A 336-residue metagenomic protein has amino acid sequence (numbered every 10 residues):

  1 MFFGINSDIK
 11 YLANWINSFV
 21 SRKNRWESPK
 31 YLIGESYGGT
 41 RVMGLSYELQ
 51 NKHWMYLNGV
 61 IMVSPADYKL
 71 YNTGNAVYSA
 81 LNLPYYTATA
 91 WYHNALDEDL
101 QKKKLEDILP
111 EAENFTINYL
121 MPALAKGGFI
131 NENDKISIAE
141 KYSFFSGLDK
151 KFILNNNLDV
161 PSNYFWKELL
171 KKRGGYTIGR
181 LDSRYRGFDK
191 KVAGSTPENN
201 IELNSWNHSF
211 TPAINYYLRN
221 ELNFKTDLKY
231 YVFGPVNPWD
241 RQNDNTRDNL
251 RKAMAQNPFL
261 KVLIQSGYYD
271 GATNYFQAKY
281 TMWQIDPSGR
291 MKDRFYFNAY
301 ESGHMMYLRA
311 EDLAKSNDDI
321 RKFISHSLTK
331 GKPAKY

Functional and structural regions predicted by a protein language model:
M1-R22: Cap/lid segment of the alpha/beta-hydrolase catalytic domain
R25-Y37: Alpha/beta-hydrolase fold nucleophile elbow
G34-Y47: Glycine-rich nucleophile elbow surrounding the catalytic serine of serine-hydrolase chemistry
G44, L260, N274-Q284: Short alpha-helix in the alpha/beta-hydrolase fold that links the catalytic acid
S46, Q50-S143: A catalytic-pocket lid/entrance helix-loop region that shapes and gates access to the active site across common
M62, F297-G303: Short glycine-rich catalytic loops that host catalytic nucleophiles or stabilize transition states across multiple
G127-A272: Alpha/beta-hydrolase fold catalytic core
E301-D312: Catalytic histidine-centered segment of alpha/beta-hydrolase-like enzymes
